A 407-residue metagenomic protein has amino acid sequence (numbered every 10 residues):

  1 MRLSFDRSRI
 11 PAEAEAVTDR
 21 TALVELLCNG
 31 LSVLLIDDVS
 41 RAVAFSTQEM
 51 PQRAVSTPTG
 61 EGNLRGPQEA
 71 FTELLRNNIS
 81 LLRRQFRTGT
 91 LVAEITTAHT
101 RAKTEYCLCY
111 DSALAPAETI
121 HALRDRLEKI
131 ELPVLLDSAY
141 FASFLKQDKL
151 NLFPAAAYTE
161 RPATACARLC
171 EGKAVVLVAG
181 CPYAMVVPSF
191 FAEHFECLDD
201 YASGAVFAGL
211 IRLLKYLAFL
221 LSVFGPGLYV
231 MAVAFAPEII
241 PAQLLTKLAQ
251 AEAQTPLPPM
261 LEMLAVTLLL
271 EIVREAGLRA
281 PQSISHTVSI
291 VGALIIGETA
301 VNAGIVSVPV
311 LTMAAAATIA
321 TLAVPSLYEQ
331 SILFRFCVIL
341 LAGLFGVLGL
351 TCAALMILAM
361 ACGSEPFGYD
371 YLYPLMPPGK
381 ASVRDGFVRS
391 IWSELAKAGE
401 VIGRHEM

Functional and structural regions predicted by a protein language model:
M1-E262, F367-V401, H405-M407: Cytosolic regulatory modules rich in charged/polar residues
R20, S32, T47, L64 (+8 more regions): Functionally constrained cores in energy, signaling, and assembly domains
T47-Q48, Y106-C107, A113, K129 (+10 more regions): Alpha-helix boundary/interfacial micro-motifs
A218-P237, E252-F334, V338-G343: Transmembrane alpha-helix detector for multi-pass membrane proteins
V308-V310, A315-M407: Hydrophobic alpha-helical transmembrane segments of membrane transport and translocation systems, primarily multi-pass
